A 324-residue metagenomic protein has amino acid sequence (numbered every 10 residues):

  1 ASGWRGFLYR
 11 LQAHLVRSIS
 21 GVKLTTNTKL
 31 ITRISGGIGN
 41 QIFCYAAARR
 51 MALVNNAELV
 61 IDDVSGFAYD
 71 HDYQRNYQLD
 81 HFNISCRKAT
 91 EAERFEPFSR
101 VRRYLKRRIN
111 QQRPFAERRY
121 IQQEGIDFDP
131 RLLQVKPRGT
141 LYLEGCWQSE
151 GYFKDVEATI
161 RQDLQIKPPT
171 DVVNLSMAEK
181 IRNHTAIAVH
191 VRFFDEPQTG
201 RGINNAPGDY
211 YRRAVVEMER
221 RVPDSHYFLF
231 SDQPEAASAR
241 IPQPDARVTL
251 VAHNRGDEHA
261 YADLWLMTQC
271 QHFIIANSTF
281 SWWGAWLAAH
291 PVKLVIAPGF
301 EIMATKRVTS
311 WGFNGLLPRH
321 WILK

Functional and structural regions predicted by a protein language model:
I19, D72-V222: Secretory-pathway luminal glycosyltransferase catalytic domains
T26-I31: Extreme N-terminal starter segment of soluble prokaryotic enzymes
I34-F43: A short, glycine/small-residue-rich beta-strand->loop->alpha-helix junction that serves as a flexible
I38, V216-K306, W311: Donor-binding and catalytic core of enzymes assembling or modifying cell-surface/extracellular glycoconjugates
C44-M51: Short amphipathic alpha-helix
A57-F67: A short beta-strand-loop structural module common to alpha/beta enzyme folds
A92, M303-K324: Leloir-type glycosyltransferase catalytic cores
